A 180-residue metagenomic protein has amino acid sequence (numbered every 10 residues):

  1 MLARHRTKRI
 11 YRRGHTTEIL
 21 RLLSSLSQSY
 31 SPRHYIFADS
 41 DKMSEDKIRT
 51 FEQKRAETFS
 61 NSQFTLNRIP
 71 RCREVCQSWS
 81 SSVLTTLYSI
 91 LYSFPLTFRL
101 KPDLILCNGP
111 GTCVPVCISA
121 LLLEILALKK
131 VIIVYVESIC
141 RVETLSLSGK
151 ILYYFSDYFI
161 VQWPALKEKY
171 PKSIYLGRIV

Functional and structural regions predicted by a protein language model:
M1-V180: Nucleotide-activated sugar donor-binding and catalytic core shared by glycosyltransferases and related lipid-linked
